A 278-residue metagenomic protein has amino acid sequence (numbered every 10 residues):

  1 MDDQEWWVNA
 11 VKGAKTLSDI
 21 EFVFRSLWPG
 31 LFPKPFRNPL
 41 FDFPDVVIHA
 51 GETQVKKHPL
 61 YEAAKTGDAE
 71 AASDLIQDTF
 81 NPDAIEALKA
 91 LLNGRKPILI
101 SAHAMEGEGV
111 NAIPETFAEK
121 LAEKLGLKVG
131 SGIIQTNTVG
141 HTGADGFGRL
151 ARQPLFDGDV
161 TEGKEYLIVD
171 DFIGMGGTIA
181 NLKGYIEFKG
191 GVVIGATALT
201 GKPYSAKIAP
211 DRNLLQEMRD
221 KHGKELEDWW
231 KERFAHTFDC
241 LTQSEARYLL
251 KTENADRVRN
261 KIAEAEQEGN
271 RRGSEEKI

Functional and structural regions predicted by a protein language model:
D2-W6, D19-S26, G30-T53, K183-I278: PRPP-dependent phosphoribosyltransferase catalytic core
D3, W7, D19-I98, G140-G158 (+2 more regions): Active-site-facing substrate-recognition patch
G94-P97, G163-E165, V193: A general structural motif
I98-N137: Glycine/proline-rich, flexible active-site/cofactor-binding loop segments that harbor closely spaced acidic
S101-H103, G132-N137, V169-G177, T197-T200: Short His-Asn-centered micro-motif
E119-L125, V160, K183-G191: Short, surface-exposed basic-aromatic patches at helix termini and helix-loop junctions that form
K124-Y166: Short, glycine/charge-rich flexible loops or terminal/linker lids adjacent to PRPP-binding catalytic cores
E165-K189, G195-A196: A contiguous pocket-lining binding segment that forms or flanks enzyme active sites
